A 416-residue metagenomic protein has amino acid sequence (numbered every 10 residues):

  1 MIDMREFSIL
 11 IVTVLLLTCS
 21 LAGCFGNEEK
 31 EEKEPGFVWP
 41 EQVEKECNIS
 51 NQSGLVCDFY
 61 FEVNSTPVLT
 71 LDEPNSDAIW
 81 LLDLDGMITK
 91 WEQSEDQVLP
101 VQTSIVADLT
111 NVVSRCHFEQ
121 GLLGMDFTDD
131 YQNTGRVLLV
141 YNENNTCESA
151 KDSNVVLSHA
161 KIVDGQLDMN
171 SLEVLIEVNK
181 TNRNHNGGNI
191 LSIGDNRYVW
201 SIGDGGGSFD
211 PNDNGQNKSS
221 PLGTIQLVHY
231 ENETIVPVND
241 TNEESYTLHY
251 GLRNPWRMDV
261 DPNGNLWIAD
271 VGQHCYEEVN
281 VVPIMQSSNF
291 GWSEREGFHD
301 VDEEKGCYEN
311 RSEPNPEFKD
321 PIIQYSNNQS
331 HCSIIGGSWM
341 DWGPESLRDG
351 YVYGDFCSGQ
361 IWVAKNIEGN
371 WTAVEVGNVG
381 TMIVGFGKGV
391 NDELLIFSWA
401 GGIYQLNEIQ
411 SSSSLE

Functional and structural regions predicted by a protein language model:
M1-P35, S412-E416: Secretory targeting signatures
E32-S50, L82, R115, Q120-L122 (+6 more regions): Beta-propeller domain segments
F59-G86, C332-W339: Beta-strand-rich domains and repeat architectures in extracellular enzymes and scaffolds, especially beta-propellers
I79-A107: Beta-propeller domains
V98-T128: Blade-loop segments of beta-propeller domains
K151-L191: Asp-box/WD-like beta-propeller blade repeats and closely related beta-sheet repeat scaffolds
N370-V390: Conserved blade-ending motifs and adjacent loop-strand segments that build the rim/top face of beta-propeller domains
G385-E416: Blade-level signature of beta-propeller repeat domains, shared across WD40, Kelch, NHL, RCC1 and BNR/Asp-box propellers
